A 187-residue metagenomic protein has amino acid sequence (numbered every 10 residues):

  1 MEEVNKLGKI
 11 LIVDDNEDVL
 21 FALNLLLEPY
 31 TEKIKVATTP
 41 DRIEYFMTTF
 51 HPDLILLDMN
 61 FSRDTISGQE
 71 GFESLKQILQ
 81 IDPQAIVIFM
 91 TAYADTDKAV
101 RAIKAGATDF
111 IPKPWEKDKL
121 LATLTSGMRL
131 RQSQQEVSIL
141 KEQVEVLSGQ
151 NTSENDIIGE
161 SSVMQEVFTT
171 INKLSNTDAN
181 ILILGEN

Functional and structural regions predicted by a protein language model:
M1-L11, E17, K35, D41: Non-catalytic signal-transmission and effector/linker regions of two-component phosphorelay proteins
E17-T38: Two-component/phosphorelay signaling modules centered on CheY-like receiver
V36-L54, R63: Acidic, metal-coordinating helix/loop segments flanking the phosphotransfer/catalytic sites of two-component signaling
Y45, N60, D64-P83: Short amphipathic alpha-helix used as the core "switch/output" element in two-component signaling
D95, W115-T125: C-terminal output helix
E145-N187: AAA+ ATPase active-site-proximal loops
